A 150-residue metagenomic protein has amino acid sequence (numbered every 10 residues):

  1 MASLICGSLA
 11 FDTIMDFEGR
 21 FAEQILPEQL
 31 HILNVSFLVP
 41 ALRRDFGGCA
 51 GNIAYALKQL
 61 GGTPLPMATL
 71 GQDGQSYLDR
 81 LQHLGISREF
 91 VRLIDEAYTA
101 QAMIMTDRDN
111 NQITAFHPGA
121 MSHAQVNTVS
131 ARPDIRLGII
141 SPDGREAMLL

Functional and structural regions predicted by a protein language model:
M1-L65, S76, A147: Glycine-rich phosphate/adenosyl-contacting loop at the front of the ribokinase-like
S8, T69-Q72, R108, H117: Cofactor-binding loop segments of dinucleotide-utilizing enzymes, especially the Rossmann-like FAD- and NAD(P)+-binding
L38, S87-F90: Active-site cofactor/substrate anionic-group-binding motifs, chiefly glycine- and Lys/Arg-rich phosphate-binding loops
L60, P66-G85: Short, electropositive alpha-helical surface patch
M67-Q72, E89-T99: Beta-strand->loop->alpha-helix junctions that form or flank phosphate-binding loops in nucleotide-handling enzymes
E89-I94, A102-A147: Conserved phosphate-binding/catalytic loop of the ribokinase/pfkB sugar-kinase fold
L150: Glycine-rich ThDP/TPP pyrophosphate-binding loop and its adjacent helix/strand module within ThDP-dependent enzymes
